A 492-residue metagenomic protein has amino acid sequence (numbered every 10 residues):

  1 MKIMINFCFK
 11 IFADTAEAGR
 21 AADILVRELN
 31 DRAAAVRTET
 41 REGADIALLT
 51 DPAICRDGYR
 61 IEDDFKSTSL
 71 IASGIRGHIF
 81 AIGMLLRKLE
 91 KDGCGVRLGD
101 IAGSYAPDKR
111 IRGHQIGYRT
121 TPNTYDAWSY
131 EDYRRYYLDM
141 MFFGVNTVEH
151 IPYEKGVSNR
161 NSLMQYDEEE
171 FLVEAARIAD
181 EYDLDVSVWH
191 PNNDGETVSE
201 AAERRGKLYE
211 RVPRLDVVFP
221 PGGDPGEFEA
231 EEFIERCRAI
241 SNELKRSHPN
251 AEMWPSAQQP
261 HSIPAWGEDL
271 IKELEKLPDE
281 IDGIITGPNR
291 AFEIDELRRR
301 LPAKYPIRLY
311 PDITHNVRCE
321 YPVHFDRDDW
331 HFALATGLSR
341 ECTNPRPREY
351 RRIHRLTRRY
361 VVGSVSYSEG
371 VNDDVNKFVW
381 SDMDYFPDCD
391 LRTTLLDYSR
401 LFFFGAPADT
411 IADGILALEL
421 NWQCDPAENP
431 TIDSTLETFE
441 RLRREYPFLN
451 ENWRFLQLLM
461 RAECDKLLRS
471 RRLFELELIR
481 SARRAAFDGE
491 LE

Functional and structural regions predicted by a protein language model:
M1-K109: Contiguous, structured surface segment used for ligand recognition
I11-E17, L48-P52, I71-I75, Y118 (+4 more regions): Structural motif
R56-R60, T124-D132: Short, polar loop/linker segments at the starts of domains and inter-domain junctions
H78-A81, T124-Y125, V317-R318, D373-V375: Short helix/loop capping segments that flank catalytic or ligand/cofactor-binding pockets
E90-C94, N146, S158, S162-A176 (+3 more regions): Catalytic-core regions of glycoside hydrolase
A102-Y125, H190-N193: N-terminal small/glycine-rich loop or linker at the start of catalytic domains across soluble metabolic enzymes
S129-Y153: Catalytic domains of carbohydrate-active enzymes, especially glycoside hydrolases
S368-V379, P387-E492: C-terminal non-catalytic alpha-helical accessory regions
